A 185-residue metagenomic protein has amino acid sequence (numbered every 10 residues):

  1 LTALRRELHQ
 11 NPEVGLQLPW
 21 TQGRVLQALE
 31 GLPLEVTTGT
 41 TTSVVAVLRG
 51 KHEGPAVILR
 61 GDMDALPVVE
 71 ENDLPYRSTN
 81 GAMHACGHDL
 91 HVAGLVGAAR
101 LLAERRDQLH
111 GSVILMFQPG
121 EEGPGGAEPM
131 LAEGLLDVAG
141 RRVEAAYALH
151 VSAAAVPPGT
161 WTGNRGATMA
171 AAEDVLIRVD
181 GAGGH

Functional and structural regions predicted by a protein language model:
L1-A85, D89, A93-H110: Acidic/His- and Gly-rich active-site-bordering loop/insert found across diverse amide/peptide-bond hydrolases
V45, L66, D73-M83, L90 (+1 more regions): Histidine/acidic-residue-rich, glycine-tolerant segments that coordinate divalent metal ions
